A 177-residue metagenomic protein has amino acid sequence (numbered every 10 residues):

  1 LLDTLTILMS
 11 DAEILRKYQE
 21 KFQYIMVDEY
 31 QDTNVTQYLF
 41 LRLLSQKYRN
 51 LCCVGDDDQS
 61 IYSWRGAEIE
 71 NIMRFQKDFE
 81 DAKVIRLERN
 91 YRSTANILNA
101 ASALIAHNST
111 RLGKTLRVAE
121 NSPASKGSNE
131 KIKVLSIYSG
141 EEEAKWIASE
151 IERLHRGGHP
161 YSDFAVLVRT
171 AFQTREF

Functional and structural regions predicted by a protein language model:
L1-R74, R86-S93: Conserved helicase NTPase motor core
A12, E80-K83, E88-F177: Helicase P-loop NTPase motor core
M73-Q76, S102: Class I S-adenosyl-L-methionine
